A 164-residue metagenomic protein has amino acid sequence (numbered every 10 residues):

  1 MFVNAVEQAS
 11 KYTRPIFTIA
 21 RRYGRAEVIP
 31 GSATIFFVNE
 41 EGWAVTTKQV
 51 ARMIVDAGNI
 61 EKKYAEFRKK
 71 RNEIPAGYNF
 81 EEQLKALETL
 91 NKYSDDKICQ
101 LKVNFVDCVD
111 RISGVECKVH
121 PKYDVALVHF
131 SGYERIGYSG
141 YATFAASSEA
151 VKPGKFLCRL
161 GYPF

Functional and structural regions predicted by a protein language model:
M1-A5: N-terminal targeting leaders that route proteins to membranes or the secretory/organellar pathways
V6-Y23, K102: A short, Trp-centered hydrophobic/proline-enriched beta-strand micro-motif
S10-K11, V38-W43, D107, K122 (+1 more regions): Short, solvent-exposed coil/turn segments at beta-strand boundaries
I16, I35, G42, T46 (+3 more regions): Terminal peptide-recognition signature
F17-A20, V50, P163: Short beta-strand segments enriched in hydrophobic/aromatic residues within well-folded beta-rich domains
R22-T47: A conserved glycine-rich beta-strand in the N-terminal activation segment of trypsin-fold
T47-Y78: Internal, charge-rich low-complexity segments
N72-F164: Serine endopeptidase catalytic core focused on the charge-relay Asp
